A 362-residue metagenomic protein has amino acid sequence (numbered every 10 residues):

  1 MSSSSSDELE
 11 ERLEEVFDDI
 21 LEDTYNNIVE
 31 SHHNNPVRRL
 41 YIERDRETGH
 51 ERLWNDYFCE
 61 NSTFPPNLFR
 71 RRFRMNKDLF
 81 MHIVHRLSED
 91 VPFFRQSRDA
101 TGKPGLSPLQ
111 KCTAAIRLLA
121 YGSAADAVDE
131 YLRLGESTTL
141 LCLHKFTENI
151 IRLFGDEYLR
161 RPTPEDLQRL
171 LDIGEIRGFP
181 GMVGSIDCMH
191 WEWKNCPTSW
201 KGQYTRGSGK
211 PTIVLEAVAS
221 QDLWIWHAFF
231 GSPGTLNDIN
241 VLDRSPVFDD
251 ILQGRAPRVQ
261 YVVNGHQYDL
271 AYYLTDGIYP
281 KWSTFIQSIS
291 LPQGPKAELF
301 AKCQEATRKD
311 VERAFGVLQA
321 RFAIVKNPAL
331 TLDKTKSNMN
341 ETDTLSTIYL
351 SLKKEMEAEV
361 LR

Functional and structural regions predicted by a protein language model:
M1-R362: Short, polybasic Lys/Arg-rich linear motifs in disordered N-terminal/cytosolic regions
